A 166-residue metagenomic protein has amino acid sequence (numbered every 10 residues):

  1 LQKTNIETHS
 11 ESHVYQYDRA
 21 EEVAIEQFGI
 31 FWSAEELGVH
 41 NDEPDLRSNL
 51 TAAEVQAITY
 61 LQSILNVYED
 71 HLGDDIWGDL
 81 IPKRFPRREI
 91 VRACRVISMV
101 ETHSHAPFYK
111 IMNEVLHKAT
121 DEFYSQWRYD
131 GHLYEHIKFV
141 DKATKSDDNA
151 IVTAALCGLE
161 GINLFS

Functional and structural regions predicted by a protein language model:
L1-S166: Non-heme di-metal
